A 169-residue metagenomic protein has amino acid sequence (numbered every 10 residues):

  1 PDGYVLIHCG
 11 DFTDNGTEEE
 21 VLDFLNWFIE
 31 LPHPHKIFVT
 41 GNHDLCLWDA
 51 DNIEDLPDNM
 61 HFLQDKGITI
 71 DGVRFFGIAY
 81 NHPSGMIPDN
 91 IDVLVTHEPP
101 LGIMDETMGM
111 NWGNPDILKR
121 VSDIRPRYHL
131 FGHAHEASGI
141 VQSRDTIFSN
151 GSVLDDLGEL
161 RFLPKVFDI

Functional and structural regions predicted by a protein language model:
Y4, V73, T146: Nucleotide donor/acceptor-binding cores
Y4-L6, D11, P34, I91-D92 (+1 more regions): Conserved acidic residues
G10, T40, G132: Single, functionally critical "micro-switch" positions that shape active/binding sites and transmembrane helices
T13-E20, N26-E30, I37-D116, R120 (+1 more regions): Conserved catalytic scaffold of divalent metal-dependent phosphoesterases
L31-P32, I124: A structural signal for short coil/turn segments at secondary-structure junctions
I37, L101-I169: Conserved beta-sheet core of the metallophosphoesterase superfamily
